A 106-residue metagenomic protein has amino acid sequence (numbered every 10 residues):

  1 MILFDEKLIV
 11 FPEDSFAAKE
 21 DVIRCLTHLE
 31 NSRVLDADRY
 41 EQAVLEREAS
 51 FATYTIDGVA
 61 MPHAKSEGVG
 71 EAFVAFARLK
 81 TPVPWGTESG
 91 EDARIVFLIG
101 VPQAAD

Functional and structural regions predicted by a protein language model:
M1-D106: Cytosolic covalent-transfer regions centered on His/Cys nucleophiles that carry phosphoryl or persulfide groups
